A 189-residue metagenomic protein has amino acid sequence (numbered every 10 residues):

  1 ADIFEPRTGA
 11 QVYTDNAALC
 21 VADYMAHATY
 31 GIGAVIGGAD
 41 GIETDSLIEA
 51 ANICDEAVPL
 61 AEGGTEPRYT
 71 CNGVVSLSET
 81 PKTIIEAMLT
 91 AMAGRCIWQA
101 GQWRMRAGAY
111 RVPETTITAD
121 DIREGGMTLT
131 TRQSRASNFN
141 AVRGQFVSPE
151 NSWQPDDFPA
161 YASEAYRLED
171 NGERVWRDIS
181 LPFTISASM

Functional and structural regions predicted by a protein language model:
A1-G9: Signature of Asx- and small-polar-rich beta-strand/turn repeats characteristic of beta-solenoid architectures
A10-M189: C-terminal extracytoplasmic interaction modules
